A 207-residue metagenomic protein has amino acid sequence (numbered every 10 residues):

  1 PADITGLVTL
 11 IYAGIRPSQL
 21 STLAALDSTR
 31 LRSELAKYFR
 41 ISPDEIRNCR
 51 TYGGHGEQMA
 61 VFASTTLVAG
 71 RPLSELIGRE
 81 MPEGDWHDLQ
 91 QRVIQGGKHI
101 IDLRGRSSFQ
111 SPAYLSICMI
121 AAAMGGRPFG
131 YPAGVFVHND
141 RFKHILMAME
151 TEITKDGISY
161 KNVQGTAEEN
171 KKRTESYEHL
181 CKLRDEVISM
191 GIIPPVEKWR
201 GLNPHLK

Functional and structural regions predicted by a protein language model:
P1-Q19, T29: Rossmann-fold NAD(P)-binding glycine/threonine-rich loop
L7-I11, R32-L35, V61-F62: Short acidic, glycine/serine/threonine-rich loops at helix termini
A13-G14, D27-R40: Glycine-rich phosphate/pyrophosphate-binding loop at beta-loop-alpha junctions
P17-S28, E45-C49: Short, acidic/small-residue loops that bind anionic groups at enzyme active sites
A24-R30, P112-S116: Mid-domain beta-loop-alpha active-site segment that forms a flexible, acidic cofactor/metal-binding surface
K37-K207: Long, compositionally biased stretches enriched for glycine and/or charged residues
